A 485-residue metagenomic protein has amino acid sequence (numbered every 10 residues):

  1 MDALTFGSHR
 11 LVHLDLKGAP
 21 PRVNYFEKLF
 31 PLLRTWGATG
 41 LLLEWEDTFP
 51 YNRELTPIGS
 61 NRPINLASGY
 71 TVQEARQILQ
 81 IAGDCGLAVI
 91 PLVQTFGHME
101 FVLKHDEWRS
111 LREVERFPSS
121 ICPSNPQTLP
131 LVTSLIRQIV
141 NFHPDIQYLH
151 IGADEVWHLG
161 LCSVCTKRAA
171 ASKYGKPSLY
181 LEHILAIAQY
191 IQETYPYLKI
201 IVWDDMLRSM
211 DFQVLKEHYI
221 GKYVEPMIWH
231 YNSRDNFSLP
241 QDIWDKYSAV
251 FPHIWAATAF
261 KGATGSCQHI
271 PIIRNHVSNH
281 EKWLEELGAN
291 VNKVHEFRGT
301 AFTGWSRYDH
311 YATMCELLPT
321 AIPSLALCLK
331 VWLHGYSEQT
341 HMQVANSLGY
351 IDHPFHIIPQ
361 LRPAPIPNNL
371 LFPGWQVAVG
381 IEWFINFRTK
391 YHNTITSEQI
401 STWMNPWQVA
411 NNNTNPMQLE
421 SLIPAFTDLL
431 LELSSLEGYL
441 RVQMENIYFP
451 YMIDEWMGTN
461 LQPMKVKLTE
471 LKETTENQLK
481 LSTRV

Functional and structural regions predicted by a protein language model:
M1-S8: N-terminal carbohydrate-binding accessory modules
R10-I228, T258-P271: Aromatic-lined carbohydrate-binding surfaces of glycoside hydrolases
E27, Q77-Q80, L129-R137, N141 (+2 more regions): Substrate-binding groove of N-acetylhexosamine-processing glycoside hydrolases
